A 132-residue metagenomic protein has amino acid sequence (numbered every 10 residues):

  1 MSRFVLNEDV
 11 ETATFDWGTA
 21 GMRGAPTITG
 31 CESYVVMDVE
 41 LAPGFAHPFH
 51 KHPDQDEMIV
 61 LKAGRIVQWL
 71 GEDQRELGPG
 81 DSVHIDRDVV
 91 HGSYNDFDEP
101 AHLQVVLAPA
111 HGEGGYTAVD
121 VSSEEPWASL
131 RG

Functional and structural regions predicted by a protein language model:
M1-S33, A118-G132: A short, N-terminal "cap"/entry segment at the start of jelly-roll beta-barrel domains of the cupin/DSBH fold
G21, M37-H52: Conserved short histidine dyad/triad with adjacent acidic residue
A25-T29, H47-H52, Y94-D96, D120: Short histidine-centered beta-strand/loop micro-motifs that create catalytic or ligand/metal-coordination sites
G30-Y34, A42-F45, R65-I66, P109-E113: Short, charged/polar surface micro-motifs in flexible loops or helix N-caps
V36-E40, M58, Q74, S82-H84 (+1 more regions): Conserved hydrophobic/aromatic beta-strand scaffold that supports enzyme active sites
A46, P53-P79, V89: A short beta-strand-loop-beta hairpin characteristic of the jelly-roll/cupin
P79, R87-E113: Ligand-binding loop in jelly-roll beta-barrel domains
